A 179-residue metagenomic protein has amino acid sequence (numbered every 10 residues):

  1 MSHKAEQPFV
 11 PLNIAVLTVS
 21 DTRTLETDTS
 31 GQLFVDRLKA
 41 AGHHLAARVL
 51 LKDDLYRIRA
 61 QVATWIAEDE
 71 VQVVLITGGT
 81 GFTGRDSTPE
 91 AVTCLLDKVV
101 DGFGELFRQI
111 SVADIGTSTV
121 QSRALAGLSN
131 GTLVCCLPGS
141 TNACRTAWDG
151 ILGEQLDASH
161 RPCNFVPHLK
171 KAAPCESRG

Functional and structural regions predicted by a protein language model:
M1-G179: Non-catalytic beta/alpha edge segments that cap or flank active sites
